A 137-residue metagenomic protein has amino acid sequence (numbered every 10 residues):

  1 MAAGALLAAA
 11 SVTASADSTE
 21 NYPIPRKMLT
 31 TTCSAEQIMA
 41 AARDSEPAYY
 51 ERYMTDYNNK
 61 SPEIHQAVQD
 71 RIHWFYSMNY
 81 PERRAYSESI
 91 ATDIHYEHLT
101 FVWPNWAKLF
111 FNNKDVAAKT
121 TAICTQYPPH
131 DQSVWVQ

Functional and structural regions predicted by a protein language model:
M1-A5, A9, A14-K27, T92-D93 (+2 more regions): Long, compositionally biased terminal regions
G4-H65: Immediate post-signal-peptide N-terminus of mature secreted/exported proteins
V68-Q137: Extracytosolic low-complexity repeat regions of secreted or lipid-anchored proteins
